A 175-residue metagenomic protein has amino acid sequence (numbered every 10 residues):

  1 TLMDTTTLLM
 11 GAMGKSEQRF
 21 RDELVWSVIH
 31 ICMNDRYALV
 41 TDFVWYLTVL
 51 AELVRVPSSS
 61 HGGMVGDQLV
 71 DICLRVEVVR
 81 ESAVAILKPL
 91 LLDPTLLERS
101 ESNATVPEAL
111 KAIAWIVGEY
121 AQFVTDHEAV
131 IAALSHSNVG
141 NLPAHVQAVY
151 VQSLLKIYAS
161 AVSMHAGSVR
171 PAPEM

Functional and structural regions predicted by a protein language model:
T1-M175: Extended alpha-solenoid helical-repeat scaffolds
